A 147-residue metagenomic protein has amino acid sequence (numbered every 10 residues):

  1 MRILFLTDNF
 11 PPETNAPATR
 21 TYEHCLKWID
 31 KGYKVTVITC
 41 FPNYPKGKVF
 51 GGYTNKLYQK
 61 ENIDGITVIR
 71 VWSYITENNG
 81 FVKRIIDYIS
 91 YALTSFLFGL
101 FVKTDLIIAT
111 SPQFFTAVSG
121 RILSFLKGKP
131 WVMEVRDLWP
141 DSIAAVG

Functional and structural regions predicted by a protein language model:
M1-D64: N-terminal subdomain of nucleotide-sugar transferases
D8-P11, G80-F81, T104-L106: A short, structure-level motif marking secondary-structure boundaries and short turns
P12, N43, T76, L138-D141: Active-site loop signature of alpha/beta-hydrolase-fold enzymes
E13, G47, V71, D141-S142: Residues that scaffold the ATP/ADP-binding catalytic core of kinase and kinase-like folds
K34, T67, P130: Residue-level detector of anion-binding/catalytic polar loops
V37-G99: A conserved catalytic-core segment of Leloir-type glycosyltransferases
N79-V82, I143-G147: Short acidic, glycine/proline-rich loop/turn micro-motifs
R84-G99, T104-K127, M133-R136, P140-D141: An aromatic- and histidine-rich active-site surface loop
